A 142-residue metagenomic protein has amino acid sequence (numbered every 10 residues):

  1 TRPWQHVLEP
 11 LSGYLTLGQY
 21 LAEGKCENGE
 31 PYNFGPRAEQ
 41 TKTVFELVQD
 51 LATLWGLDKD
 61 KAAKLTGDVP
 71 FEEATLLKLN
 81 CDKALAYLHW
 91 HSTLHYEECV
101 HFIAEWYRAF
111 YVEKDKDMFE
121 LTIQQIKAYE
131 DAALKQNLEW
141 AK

Functional and structural regions predicted by a protein language model:
T1-K142: C-terminal substrate-binding subdomain of Rossmann-fold SDR/epimerase-dehydratase oxidoreductases
